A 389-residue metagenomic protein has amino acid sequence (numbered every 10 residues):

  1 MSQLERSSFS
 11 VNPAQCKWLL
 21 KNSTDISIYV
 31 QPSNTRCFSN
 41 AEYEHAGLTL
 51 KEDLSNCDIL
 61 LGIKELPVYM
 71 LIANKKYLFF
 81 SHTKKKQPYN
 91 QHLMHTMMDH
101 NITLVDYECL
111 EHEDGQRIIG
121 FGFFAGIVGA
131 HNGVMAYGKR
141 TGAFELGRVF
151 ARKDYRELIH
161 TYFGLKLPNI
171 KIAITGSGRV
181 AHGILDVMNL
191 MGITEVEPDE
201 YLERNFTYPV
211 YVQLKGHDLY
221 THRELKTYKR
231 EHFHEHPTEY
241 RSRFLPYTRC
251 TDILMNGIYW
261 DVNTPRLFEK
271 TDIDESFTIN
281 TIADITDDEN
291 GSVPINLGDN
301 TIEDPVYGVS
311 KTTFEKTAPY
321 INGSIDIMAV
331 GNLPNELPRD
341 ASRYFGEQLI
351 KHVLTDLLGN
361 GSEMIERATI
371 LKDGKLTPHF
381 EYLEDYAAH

Functional and structural regions predicted by a protein language model:
M1-T96, H100: An N-terminal-biased, well-structured beta-alpha scaffold segment characteristic of Rossmann-like dinucleotide-binding
S2-Q3, P32-T35, E65, H82 (+4 more regions): Short, ordered loop/turn segments at secondary-structure junctions
S2-S33, E145-I253: Glycine-rich phosphate/diphosphate-binding loop of Rossmann-like nucleotide-binding domains
E42-N56, L214-T271, T278, V330: A structured beta-alpha segment of the ubiquitous adenosine-cofactor-binding alpha/beta core
E52-L54, M70-I72, F163-L167, P246-T248 (+1 more regions): Solvent-exposed alpha-helices and their adjacent loops that cap or buttress functional pockets in soluble metabolic
A73-E108, I253-F314: ADP-ribose/adenylate-binding Rossmann-like module
T103-H160, T281, T286-H389: Adenosine-phosphate binding glycine-rich loop
